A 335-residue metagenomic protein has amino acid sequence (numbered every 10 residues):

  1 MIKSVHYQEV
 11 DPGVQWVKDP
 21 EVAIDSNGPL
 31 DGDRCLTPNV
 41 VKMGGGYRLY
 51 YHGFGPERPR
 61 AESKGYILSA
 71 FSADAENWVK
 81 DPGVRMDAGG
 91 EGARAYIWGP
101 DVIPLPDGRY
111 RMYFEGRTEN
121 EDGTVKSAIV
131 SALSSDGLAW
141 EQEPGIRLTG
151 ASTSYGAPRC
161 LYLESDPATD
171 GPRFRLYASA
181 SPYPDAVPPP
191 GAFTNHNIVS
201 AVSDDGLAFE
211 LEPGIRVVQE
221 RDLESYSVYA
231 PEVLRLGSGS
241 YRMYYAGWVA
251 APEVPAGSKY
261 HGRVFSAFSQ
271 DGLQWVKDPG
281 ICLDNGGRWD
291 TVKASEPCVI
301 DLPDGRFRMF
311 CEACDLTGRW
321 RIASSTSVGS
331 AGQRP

Functional and structural regions predicted by a protein language model:
M1-A95, I103-G156, L161-Y226, L234-V292 (+1 more regions): Beta-rich carbohydrate-recognition and catalytic domains
A230: Active-site/pore-lining binding-face segments in mid-to-C-terminal subdomains
